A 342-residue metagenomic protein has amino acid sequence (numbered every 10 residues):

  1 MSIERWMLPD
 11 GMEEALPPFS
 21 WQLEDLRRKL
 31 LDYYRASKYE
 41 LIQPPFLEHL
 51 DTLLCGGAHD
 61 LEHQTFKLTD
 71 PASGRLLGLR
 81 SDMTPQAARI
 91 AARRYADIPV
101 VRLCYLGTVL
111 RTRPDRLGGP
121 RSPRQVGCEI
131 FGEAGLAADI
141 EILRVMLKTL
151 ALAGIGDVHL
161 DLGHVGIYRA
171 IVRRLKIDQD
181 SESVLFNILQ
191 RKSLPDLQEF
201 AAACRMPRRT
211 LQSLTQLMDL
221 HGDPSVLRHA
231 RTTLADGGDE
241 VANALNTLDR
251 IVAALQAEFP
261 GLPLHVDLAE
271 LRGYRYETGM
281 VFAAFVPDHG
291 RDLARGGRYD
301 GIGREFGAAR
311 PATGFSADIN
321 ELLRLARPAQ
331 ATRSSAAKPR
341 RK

Functional and structural regions predicted by a protein language model:
M1-P85, I140, D161: TRNA-binding/sensing appendages of the translation machinery
F19-S37, E48-H49, T84-D97, R102-I155 (+1 more regions): Positively charged, Gly/Ser-enriched RNA/tRNA-binding surfaces
P44, G163, D267-A269: Conserved beta-strand termini and adjacent loop/short-helix elements that scaffold enzyme active sites in alpha/beta
E48-H49, V165, N187: Positions that flank functional sites
Q64-A72, I177-E199: Acidic, His- and aromatic-enriched active-site or binding-groove loops in soluble protein domains that engage sugars
S122-V126, L162-A170: Short, conserved phosphate-binding/catalytic loop or strand-edge motifs used in phosphoryl-/nucleotidyl-transfer
A153-D157, G166-Y168, S181: Extended alpha-helical scaffolds
H164, K192-S193, D223: Short, solvent-exposed helix-helix connector turns and helix-capping sites enriched in acidic/polar residues
